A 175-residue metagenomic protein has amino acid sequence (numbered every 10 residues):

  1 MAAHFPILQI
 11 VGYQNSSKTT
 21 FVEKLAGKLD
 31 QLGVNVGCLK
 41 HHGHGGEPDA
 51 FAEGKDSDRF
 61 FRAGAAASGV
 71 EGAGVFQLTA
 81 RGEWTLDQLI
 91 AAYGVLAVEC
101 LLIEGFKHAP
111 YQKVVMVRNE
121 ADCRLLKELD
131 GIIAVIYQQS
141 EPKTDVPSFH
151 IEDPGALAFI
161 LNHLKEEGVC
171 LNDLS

Functional and structural regions predicted by a protein language model:
M1-H44: Walker A (P-loop) phosphate-binding motif
A3, G27-L29, A91-V95, C100 (+1 more regions): P-loop NTP-binding site
H4, G64, L96-A97, L129: Short loop/turn elements that form and flank the Walker-type P-loop nucleotide-binding site in RecA-like NTPase cores
A26-R81: N-terminal phosphate/diphosphate-binding loop that engages ATP/GTP or pyrophosphate donors across diverse enzyme folds
N35-G37, A66-G69, Q77, E99-L101 (+2 more regions): Structural motif
A52-G54, W84-D87, E120-A121: Charged helix-capping and loop-helix junction motifs
T79-H108: Phosphate-binding/switch loop-helix module in NTP-utilizing enzymes
C100-N172: Phosphate/Mg2+-binding loops and adjacent switch elements in nucleotide/diphosphate-handling enzyme cores
